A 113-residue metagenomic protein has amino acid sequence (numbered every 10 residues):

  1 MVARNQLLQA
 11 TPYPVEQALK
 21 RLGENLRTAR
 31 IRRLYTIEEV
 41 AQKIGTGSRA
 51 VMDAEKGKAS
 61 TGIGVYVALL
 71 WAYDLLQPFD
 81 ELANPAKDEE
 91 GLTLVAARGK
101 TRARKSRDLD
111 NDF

Functional and structural regions predicted by a protein language model:
M1-R4: Basic, low-complexity segments
L7-R32: A short, Lys/Arg-rich alpha-helix, primarily the initiator
E24-E39, K100-R107: Short basic helix-loop element that most often maps to the first helix and adjoining turn of HTH DNA-binding modules
L34-M52: Short alpha-helical DNA-recognition segment
G64-E81: DNA major-groove recognition helix of helix-turn-helix/homeodomain DNA-binding modules
D80-F113: Short, charged recognition helix plus adjacent turn of helix-turn-helix-like nucleic-acid-binding domains
